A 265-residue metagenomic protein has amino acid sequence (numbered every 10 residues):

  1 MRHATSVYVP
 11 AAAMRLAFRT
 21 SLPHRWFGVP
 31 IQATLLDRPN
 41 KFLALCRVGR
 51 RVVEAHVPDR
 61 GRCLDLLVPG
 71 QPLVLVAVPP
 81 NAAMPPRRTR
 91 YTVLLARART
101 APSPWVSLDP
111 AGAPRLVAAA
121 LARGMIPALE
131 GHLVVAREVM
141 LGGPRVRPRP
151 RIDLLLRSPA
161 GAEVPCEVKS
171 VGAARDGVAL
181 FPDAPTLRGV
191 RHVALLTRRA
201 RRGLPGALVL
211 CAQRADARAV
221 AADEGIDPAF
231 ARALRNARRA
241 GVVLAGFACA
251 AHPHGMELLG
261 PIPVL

Functional and structural regions predicted by a protein language model:
S6, Q213-L265: Domain-level recognition of nuclease-like catalytic cores that cleave nucleotide substrates
S6-F27: Short boundary/loop segments of OB/S1/cold-shock single-stranded nucleic-acid-binding domains
A33, I152-D183, L195-L196: Conserved catalytic cores of phosphodiester-cleaving nucleases, focusing on short active-site segments
D37, A77-M84: Short, charged beta-turn/beta-strand-edge "cap" motif at the junction between a beta-strand and an adjacent loop
K41-L45: Short aromatic-glycine-enriched beta-strand elements
G61-V74: Short nucleic-acid-contacting surface segments enriched for D/E, G, S/T with interspersed K/R
I126-V146: A short acidic/basic microdomain associated with nuclease active sites
A174-V190, A194-I226, A248: Nucleic-acid nuclease catalytic cores
